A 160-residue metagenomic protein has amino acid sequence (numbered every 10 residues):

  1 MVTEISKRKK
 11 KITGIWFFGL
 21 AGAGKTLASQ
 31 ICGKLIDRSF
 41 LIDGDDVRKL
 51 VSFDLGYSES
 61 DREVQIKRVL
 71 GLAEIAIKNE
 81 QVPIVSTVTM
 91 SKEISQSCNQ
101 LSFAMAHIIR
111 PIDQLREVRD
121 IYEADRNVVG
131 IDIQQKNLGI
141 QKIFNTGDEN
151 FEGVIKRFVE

Functional and structural regions predicted by a protein language model:
M1-G14: Extreme N-terminal, non-catalytic leader segments that precede Walker-type/kinase nucleotide-binding cores
V2, L115-E160: Small-molecule kinase domains that catalyze NTP-dependent phosphoryl transfer to phosphate-bearing small molecules
F17: Hydrophobic anchor at the beta1->P-loop junction of P-loop NTPases
L20-A21: The conserved Walker
K25: Conserved lysine of the Walker
S29-L72: Conserved substrate/cofactor phosphate-moiety recognition/catalytic segment in nucleotide-dependent phosphotransferases
S39-L41, F103-H107, I140-I143: Conserved beta-strand scaffold positions in the cores of enzyme catalytic domains, especially in NTP/NDP-utilizing
S58-F103, I108, I112: Glycine-rich phosphate-binding loop used to anchor ATP phosphates in small-molecule kinases, encompassing both
